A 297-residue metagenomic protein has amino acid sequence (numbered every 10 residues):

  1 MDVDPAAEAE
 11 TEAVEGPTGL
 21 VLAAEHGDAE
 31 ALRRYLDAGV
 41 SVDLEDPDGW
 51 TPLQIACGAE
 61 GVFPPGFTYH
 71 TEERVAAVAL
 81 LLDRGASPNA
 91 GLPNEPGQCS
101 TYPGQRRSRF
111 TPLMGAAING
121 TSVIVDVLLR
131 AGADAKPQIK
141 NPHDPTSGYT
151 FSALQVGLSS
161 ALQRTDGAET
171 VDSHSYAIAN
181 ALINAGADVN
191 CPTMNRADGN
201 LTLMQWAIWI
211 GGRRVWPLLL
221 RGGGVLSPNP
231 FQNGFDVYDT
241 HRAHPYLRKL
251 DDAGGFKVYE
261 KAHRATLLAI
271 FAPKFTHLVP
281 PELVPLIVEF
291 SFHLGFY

Functional and structural regions predicted by a protein language model:
D2-I55: N-terminal segments that cap or nucleate solenoid repeat domains
G16, G49, E95, R109 (+3 more regions): Start-of-repeat signature of ankyrin repeats
L22-G27, I55-R74, P103-R107, G115-T121 (+3 more regions): Ankyrin repeat A-helix N-terminal signature
R33-S41, A79-P88, D126-D134, N180-D188 (+1 more regions): Ankyrin repeat domain, specifically the short helix-to-loop turn at the C-terminus of the second helix of each repeat
V42-E45, P88-L92, G104, A135-I139 (+2 more regions): Ankyrin repeat boundary signal
A59, L92-G104, N141-P145: Acidic/polar low-complexity surface segments
V171, Y176-N184, D188-P230: Ankyrin-repeat and related helical/solenoid repeat scaffolds used for protein-protein interactions
W206, P217, G222-V225, P230-Y297: Cullin-RING E3 adaptor/co-adaptor recruitment helices
